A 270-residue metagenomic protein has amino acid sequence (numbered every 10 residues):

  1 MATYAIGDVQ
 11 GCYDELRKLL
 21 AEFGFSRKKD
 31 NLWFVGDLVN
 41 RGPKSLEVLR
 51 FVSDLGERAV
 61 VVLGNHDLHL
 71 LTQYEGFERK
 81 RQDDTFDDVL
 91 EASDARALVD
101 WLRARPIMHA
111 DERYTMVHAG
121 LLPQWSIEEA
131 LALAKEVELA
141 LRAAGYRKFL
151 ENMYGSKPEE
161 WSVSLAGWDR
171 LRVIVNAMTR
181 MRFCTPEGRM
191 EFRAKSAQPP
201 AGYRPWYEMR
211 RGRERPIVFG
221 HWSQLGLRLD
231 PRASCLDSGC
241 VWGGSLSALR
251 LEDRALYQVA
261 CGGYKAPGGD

Functional and structural regions predicted by a protein language model:
M1-L55, L68: N-terminal active-site segment of His-dependent metallophosphoesterases
A2-Q10, Y114-G120, C235-L236: Active-site-proximal beta-strand elements of phosphoester/diester hydrolases
A5, F34, V61-V62, T115 (+2 more regions): Residue-level marker for buried hydrophobic side chains located in beta-strands that build the well-ordered beta-sheet
D8, D37, V52, G64-N65 (+5 more regions): Divalent metal-coordination and catalytic microenvironments
C12-D14, N40-P43, H66-T72, H109 (+3 more regions): Active-site environment of divalent metal-dependent phosphoester hydrolases
D30, V35, V39, E57-Y74 (+1 more regions): A short, conserved beta-to-alpha structural element at the edge of catalytic cores that scaffolds binding
L46-L49, D54-D169: Active-site neighborhood of divalent metal-dependent phosphoester bond hydrolases
L131-D270: Acidic, His/Gly-rich catalytic cores of divalent-metal-dependent hydrolytic chemistry
